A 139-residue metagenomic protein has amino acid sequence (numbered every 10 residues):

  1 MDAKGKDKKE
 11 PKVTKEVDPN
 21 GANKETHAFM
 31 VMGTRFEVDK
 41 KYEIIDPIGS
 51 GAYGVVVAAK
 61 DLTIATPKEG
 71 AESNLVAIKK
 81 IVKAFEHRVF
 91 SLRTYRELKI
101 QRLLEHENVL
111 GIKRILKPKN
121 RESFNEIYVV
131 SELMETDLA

Functional and structural regions predicted by a protein language model:
M1-E43: Intrinsically disordered, low-complexity regulatory segments that flank or precede the catalytic domain of eukaryotic
K24-D39, A84-V89, L116-I127: Intrinsically disordered, low-complexity segments that flank
I45-A52, V56: Protein kinase glycine-rich loop
D46, K99-L103: Conserved alphaC helix of the protein kinase catalytic domain
V55-K83: Glycine-rich ATP phosphate-binding loop
T94-L98: Regulatory alphaC helix of protein kinase catalytic domains
E105-L116: Conserved HxN/HPN-centered segment at the entrance to the catalytic loop of eukaryotic protein kinase-like domains
F124-D137: Conserved short submotifs of the Hanks-type protein kinase catalytic core that shape the nucleotide-binding pocket
